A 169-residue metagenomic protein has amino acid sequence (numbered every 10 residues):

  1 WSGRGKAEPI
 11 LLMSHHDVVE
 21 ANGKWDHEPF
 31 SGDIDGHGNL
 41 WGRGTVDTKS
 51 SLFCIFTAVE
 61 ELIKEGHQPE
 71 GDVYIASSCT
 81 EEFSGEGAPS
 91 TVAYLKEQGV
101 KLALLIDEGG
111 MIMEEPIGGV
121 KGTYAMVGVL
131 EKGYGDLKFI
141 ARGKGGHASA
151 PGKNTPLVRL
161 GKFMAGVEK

Functional and structural regions predicted by a protein language model:
W1-T45, K64-P69: Acidic/His- and Gly-rich active-site-bordering loop/insert found across diverse amide/peptide-bond hydrolases
G5-K6, H16-E20, T80-F83, G110-M113 (+1 more regions): Solvent-exposed loop/turn segments at secondary-structure junctions within structured extracellular/periplasmic domains
M13-H15, S77, I106-E108, I140-R142: Short beta-strand segments
P29-S31, Y134-I140: Active-site-adjacent bridging/hinge elements
N39, V46-M126: Acidic/histidine-rich catalytic neighborhood of metal-dependent amide-processing enzymes
V46, G143-S149: A generic structural motif
L95-Q98, A103, M111-G122, V127-D136 (+1 more regions): Acidic-enriched catalytic cores of C-N bond-cleaving enzymes acting on peptides and small amides
